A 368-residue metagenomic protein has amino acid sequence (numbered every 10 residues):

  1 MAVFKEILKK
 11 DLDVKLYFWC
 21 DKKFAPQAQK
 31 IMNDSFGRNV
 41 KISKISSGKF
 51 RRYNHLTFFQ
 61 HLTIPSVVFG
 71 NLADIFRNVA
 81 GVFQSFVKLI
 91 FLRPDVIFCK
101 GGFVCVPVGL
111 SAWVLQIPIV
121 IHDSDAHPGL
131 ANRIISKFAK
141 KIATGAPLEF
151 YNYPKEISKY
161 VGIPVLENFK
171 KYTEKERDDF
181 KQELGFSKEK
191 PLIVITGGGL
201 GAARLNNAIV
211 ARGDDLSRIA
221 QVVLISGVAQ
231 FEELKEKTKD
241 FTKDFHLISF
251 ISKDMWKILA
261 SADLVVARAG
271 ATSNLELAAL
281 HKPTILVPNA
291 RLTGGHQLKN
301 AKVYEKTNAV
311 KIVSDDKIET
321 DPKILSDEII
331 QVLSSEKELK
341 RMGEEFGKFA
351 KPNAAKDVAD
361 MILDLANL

Functional and structural regions predicted by a protein language model:
M1-L8: Short amphipathic alpha-helix
L8-D74, V161, V228-Q230: Conserved nucleotide-sugar phosphate-binding/catalytic loop shared by glycosyltransferases and other
W19, F24-P26, D74, E174-Q182 (+5 more regions): Donor-nucleotide binding loops and adjacent catalytic segments primarily of GT-B fold Leloir glycosyltransferases
G37-N39, W113-D178, F186: Active-site-proximal region of nucleotide-activated glycan assembly enzymes, centered on histidine/acidic-rich loops
L56-V96, V114: An amphipathic, basic-hydrophobic alpha-helix
P94-V96, A260-L275, K282-P283: Acidic donor-binding loop of glycosyltransferase active sites
Q182, Q331, E338-P352: A short, well-ordered alpha-helix in the C-terminal region of glycosyltransferases
K351-L368: C-terminal alpha-helical cap of glycosyltransferases
